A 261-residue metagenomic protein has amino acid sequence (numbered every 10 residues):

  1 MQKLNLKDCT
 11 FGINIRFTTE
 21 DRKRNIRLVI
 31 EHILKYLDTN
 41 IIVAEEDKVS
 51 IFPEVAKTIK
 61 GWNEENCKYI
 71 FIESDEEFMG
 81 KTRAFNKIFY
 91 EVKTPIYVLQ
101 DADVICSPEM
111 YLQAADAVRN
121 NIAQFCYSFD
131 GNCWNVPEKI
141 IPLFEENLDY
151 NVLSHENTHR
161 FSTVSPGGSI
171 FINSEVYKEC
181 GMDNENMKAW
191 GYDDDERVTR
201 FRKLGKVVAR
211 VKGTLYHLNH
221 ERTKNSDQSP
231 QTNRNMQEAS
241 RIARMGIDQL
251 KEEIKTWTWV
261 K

Functional and structural regions predicted by a protein language model:
M1-H32: N-proximal low-complexity "stem/linker" segments adjacent to membrane-targeting elements
D8-G12, N40, E196: Cell-envelope/extracellular polymer assembly enzymes that use nucleotide-activated donors
R22-N25, V164, N186-K261: C-terminal catalytic/acceptor-binding lobe
H32-E73: Acidic donor-binding segment of Leloir-type glycosyltransferases
D75-E91: Glycine-rich, basic loop-to-helix element that forms the pyrophosphate-binding segment of sugar-nucleotide handling
M79, Y127-F129, A189-G191: Tryptophan-centric aromatic hotspots in well-structured domains and transmembrane helices
F89, S107-E185: Conserved catalytic core of nucleotide-sugar-dependent glycosyltransferases
P95-S107: Short beta-strand-to-loop acidic/aromatic patch adjacent to the donor-nucleotide binding site
